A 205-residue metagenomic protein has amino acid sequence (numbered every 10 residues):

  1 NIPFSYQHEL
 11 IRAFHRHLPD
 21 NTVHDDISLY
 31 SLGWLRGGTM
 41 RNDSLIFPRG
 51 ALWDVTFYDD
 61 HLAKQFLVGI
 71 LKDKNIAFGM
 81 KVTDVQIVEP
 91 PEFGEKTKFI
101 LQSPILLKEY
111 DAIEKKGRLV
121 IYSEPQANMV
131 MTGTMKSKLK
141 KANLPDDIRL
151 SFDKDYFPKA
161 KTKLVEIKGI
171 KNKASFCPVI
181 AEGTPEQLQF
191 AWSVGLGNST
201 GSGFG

Functional and structural regions predicted by a protein language model:
N1-G205: RNA-interacting cores
